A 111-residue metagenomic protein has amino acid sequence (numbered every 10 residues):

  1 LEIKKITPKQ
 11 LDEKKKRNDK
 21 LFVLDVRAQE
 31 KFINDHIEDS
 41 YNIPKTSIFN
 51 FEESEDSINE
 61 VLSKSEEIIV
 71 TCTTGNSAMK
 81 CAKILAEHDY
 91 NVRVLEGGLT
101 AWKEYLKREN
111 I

Functional and structural regions predicted by a protein language model:
L1-L21, Q29-E67, T73-I111: Rhodanese-like catalytic fold shared by cysteine-dependent sulfurtransferases and DSP/PTP-type phosphatases
L24: Active-site flanking residues adjacent to catalytic metal/cofactor-binding acidic residues
